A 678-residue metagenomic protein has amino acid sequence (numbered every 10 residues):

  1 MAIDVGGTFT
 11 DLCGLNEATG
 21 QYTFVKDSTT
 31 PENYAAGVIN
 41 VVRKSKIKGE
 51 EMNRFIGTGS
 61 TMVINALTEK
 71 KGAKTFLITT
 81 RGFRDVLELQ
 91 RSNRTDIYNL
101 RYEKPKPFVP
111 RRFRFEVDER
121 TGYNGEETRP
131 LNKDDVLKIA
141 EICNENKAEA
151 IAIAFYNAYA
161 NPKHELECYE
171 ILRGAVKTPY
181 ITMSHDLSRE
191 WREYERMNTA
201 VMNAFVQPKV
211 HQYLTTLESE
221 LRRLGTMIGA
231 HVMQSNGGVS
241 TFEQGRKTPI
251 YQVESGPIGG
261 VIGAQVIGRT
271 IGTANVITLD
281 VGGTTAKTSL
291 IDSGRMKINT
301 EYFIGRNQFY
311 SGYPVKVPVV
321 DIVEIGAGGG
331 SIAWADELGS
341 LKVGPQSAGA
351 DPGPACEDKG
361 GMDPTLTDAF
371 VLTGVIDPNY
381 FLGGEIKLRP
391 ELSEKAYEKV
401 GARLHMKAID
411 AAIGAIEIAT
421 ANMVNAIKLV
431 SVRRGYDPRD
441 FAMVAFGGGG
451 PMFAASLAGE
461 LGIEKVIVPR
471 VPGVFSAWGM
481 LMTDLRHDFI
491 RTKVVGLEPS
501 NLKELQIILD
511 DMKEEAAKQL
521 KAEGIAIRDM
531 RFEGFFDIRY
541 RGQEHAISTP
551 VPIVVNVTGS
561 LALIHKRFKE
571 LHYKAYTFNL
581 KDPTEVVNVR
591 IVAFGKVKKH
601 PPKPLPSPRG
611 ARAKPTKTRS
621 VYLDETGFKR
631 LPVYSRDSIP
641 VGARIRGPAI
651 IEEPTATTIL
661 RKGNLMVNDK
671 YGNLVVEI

Functional and structural regions predicted by a protein language model:
M1-F76, G122-N124, R129-A152, E165-S184 (+12 more regions): N-terminal glycine/serine-rich phosphate-binding loop of ATP-dependent small-molecule kinases, especially carbohydrate
A2, F9-C13, Q21-F24, S28-Y34 (+9 more regions): Conserved phosphate-binding loops in N-terminal lobes of ATP-dependent enzymes of the actin/Hsp70/sugar-kinase
V5, D134-K138, I142, T273 (+10 more regions): C-terminal, non-catalytic interaction/recognition modules in large multi-subunit enzymes and RNPs
Y22-T30, F76-G82, Y102-K104, F242 (+3 more regions): Glycine-rich phosphate-binding loop of actin/hexokinase-like ATP-binding domains
A154-A200, A204, Y380, V551-I553 (+2 more regions): Terminal amphipathic helices with adjacent charged low-complexity linkers/tails
A154-H164, S235-G238, I418-N422, F441-S456: Glycine-rich phosphate-binding loops at beta-strand->alpha-helix junctions
L221-T270, A516-V555: Charge-patterned, long linear interaction tracts outside catalytic cores
